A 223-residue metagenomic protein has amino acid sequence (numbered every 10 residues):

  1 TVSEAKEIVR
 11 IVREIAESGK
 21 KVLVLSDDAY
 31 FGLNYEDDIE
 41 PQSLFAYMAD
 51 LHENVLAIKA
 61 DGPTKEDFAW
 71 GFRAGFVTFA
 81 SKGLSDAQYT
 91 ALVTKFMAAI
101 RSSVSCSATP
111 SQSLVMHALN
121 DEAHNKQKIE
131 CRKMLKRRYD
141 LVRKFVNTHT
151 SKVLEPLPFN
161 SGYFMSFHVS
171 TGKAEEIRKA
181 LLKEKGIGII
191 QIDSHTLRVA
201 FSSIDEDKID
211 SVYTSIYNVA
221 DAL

Functional and structural regions predicted by a protein language model:
T1, A5-V9, P41-F45, Y89 (+4 more regions): Amphipathic alpha-helical segments in well-structured domains
T1-F72: Active-site pre-lysine segment of PLP-dependent enzymes
V24-S26, V115, Q191: Hydrophobic residues in well-ordered beta-strands that form the structural core
Y30, D61-T64, V169-T171, S203-D205: Short, flexible loop/turn elements at secondary-structure junctions
A49-K133: Conserved core segment of the aminotransferase class I/II
E53, K179-L223: PLP-dependent enzyme catalytic core of the Aspartate aminotransferase-like
T78, S166-H168, A200-S202: Short hydrophobic/aromatic beta-strand micro-patches that form the beta-sheet surface supporting nucleotide- or nucleic
Q112, M116, K128-R143, L154-H168 (+1 more regions): Conserved glycine-rich beta-strand-loop-beta hairpin in the small C-terminal domain of fold type I
